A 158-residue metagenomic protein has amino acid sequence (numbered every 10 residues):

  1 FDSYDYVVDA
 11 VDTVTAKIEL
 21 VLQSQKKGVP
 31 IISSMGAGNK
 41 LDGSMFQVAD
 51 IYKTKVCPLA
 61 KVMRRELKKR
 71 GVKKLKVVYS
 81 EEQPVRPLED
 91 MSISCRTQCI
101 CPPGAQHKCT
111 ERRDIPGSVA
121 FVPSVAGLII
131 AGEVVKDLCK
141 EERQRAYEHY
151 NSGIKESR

Functional and structural regions predicted by a protein language model:
D2-Y6, A16, I31, K53-A60 (+1 more regions): Glycine-rich phosphate/adenylate-binding loop
Y6-T54: ADP-ribose/adenylate-binding Rossmann-like module
